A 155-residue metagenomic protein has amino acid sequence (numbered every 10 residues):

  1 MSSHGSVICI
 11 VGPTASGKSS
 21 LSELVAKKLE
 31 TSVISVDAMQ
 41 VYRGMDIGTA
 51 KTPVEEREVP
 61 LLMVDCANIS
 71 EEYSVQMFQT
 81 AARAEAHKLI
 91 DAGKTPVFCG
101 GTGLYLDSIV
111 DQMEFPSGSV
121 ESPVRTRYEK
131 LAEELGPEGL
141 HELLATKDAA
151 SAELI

Functional and structural regions predicted by a protein language model:
M1-I155: Phosphate/pyrophosphate-binding catalytic cores of soluble transferases and nucleic-acid-acting enzymes
